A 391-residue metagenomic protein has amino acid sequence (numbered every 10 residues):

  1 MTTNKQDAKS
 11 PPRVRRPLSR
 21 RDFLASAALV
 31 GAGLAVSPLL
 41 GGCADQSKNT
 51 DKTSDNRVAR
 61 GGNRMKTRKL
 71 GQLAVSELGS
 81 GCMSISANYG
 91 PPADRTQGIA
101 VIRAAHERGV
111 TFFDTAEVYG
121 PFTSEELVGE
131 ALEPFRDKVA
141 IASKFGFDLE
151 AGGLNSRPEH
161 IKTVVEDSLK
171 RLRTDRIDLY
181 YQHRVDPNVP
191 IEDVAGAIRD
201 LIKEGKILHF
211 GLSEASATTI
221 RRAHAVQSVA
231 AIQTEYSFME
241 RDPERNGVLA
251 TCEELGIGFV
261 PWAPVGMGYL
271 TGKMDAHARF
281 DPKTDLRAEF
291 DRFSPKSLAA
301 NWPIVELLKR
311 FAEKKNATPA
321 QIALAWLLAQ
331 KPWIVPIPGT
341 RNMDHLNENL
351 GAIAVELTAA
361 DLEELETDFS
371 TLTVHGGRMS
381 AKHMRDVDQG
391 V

Functional and structural regions predicted by a protein language model:
M1-L18: N-terminal secretory signal peptides
R16-D22, G33-D51, A59: N-terminal twin-arginine translocation
R57-G79: N-terminal amphipathic alpha-helix/helix-capping segment at the start of soluble metabolic enzymes
G71-Y89, A142-G152: N-terminal small/glycine-rich loop or linker at the start of catalytic domains across soluble metabolic enzymes
V75-G79, F112, K138-A142, R176-L179 (+4 more regions): Structural preference for beta-strand elements that scaffold enzyme active sites
P92-A104, R157-K170: Short, acidic/polar
T115-E130: Glycine-rich, proline-tolerant flexible connector loops at the mouths of alpha/beta enzymes
V189-L372, D386-V391: Beta/alpha (TIM)-barrel catalytic core signal, keyed to glycine-rich beta->alpha loops juxtaposed to Asp/Glu that bind
